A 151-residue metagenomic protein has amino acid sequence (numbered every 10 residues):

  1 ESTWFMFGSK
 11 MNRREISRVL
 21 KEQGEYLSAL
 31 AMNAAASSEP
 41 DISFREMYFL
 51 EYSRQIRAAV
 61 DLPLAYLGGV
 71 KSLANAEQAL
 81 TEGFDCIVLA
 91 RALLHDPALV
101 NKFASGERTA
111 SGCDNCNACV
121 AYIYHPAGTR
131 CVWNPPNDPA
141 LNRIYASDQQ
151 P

Functional and structural regions predicted by a protein language model:
E1-P151: Flavin-dependent oxidoreductase catalytic cores
